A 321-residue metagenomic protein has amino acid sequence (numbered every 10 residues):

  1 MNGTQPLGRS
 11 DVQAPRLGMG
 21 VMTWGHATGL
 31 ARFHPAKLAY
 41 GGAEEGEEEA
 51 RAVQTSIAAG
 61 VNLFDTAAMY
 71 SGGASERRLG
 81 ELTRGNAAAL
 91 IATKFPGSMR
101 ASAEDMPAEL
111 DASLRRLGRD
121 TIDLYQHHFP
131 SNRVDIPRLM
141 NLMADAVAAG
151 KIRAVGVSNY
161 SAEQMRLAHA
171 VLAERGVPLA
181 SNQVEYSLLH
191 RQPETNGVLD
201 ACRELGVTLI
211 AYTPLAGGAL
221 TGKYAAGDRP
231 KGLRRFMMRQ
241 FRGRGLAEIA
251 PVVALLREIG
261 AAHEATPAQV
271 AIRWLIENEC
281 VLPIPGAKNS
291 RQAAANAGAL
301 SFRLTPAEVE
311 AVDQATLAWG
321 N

Functional and structural regions predicted by a protein language model:
M1-A89, N321: N-terminal binding-site loop/beta-alpha segment at the start of enzyme catalytic domains that lines or forms
T4, P130-N321: Beta/alpha (TIM)-barrel catalytic core signal, keyed to glycine-rich beta->alpha loops juxtaposed to Asp/Glu that bind
V12-L17, G60-L63, G85-A89, R119-D123 (+5 more regions): Short, well-ordered coil/turn segments that N-cap beta-strands
L30-E47, F95-E104, H128-R133: Active-site mouth loops of central-metabolism enzymes
A43-S56, S102-L117, M165-R166: Short, acidic/polar
G80-A88, D111-G118, D145-V147, H169-R175: Acidic (Asp/Glu)-rich catalytic clusters
N86-M99, L124-H128, Q183-Y186: A short, structured active-site edge motif that brings together acidic residues
L117-R133: Active-site groove signature of glycoside hydrolases
